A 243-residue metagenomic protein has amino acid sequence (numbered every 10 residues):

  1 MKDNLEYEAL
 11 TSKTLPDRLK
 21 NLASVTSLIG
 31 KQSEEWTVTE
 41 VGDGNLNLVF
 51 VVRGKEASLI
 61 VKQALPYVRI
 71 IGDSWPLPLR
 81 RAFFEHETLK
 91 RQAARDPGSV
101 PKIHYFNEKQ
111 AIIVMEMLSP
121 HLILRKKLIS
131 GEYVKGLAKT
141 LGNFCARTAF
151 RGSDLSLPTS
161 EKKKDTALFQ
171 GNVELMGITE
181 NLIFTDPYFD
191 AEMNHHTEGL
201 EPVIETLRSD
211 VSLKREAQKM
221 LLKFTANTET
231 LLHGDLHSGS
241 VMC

Functional and structural regions predicted by a protein language model:
M1-S12, E116, S160-M220: Active-site catalytic-loop/activation-segment of kinase and kinase-like phosphoryl-transfer enzymes
M1-V38, F83: Juxta-kinase regulatory segment immediately upstream of eukaryotic protein kinase catalytic domains
A9, E40-D43, L79-A82, K135 (+2 more regions): Short, solvent-exposed loop/helix junctions and linker helices that flank or host conserved functional motifs
L19-A23, E87-K90, R215-A217: Short, well-ordered amphipathic alpha-helices
Q32, A94-P97, T225: Short, structurally constrained coil/turn elements that cap an alpha-helix or connect an alpha-helix to the following
S33, G44, F84, G98 (+1 more regions): Short, conserved clusters of charged catalytic residues that mark active-site and nucleotide-handling motifs
T39-G54, L59-V61, A217-C243: Active-site acidic catalytic loop and adjacent metal/ATP-binding pocket of ATP-dependent phosphoryl transfer enzymes
V51-K163: ATP-binding pocket architecture of kinase catalytic cores
